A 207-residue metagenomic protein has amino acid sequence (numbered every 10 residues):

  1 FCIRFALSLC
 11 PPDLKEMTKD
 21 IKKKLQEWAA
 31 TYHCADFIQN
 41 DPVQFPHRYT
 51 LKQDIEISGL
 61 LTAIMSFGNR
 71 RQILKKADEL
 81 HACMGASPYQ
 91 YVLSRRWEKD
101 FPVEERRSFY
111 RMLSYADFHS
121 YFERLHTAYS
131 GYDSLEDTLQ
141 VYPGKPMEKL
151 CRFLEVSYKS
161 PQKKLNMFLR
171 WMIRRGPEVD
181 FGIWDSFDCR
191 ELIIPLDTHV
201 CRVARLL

Functional and structural regions predicted by a protein language model:
D13-L207: HhH-family (HhH-GPD) DNA N-glycosylase catalytic core used in base-excision repair
